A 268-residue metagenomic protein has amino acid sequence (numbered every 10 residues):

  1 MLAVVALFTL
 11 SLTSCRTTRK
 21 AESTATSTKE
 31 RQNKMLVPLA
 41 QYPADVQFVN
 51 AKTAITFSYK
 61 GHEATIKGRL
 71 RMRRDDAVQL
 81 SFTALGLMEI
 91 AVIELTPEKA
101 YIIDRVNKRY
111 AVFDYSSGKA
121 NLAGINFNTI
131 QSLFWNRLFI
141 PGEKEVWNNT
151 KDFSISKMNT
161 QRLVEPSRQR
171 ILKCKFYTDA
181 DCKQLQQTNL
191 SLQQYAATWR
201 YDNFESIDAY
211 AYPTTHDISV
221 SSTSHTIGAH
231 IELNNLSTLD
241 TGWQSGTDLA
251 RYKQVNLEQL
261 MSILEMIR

Functional and structural regions predicted by a protein language model:
M1-L2: Bacterial N-terminal signal peptides that target proteins for export
L10-S14: C-terminal motif of bacterial Sec signal peptides marking the signal peptidase cleavage site
C15-A64, Q259-R268: N-terminal leader/targeting segments and the immediate start of mature chains
T18-A21, V146-L257: Gly/Pro-enriched, hydrophobic low-complexity segments that function as extracytoplasmic propeptides/linkers
Q41-V49, K60-A64, R71-D75, I93 (+2 more regions): Edge/loop elements at the starts and ends of beta-strands within beta-rich repeat scaffolds
V49-I55, I66-L70, D76-F82, A91 (+4 more regions): One face of beta-strands
A54-S58, L85-L87, N107, L190 (+2 more regions): Hydrophobic lipid-interacting interfaces of membrane-associated proteins
A77-S132: An acidic-aromatic
